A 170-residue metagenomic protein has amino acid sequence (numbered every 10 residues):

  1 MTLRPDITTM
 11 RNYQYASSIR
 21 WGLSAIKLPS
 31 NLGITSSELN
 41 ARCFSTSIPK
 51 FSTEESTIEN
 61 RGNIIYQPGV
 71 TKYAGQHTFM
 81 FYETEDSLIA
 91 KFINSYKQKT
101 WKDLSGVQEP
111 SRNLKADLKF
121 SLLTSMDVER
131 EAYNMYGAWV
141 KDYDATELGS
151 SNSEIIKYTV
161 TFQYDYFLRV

Functional and structural regions predicted by a protein language model:
M1-V170: Glycine-rich, low-complexity intrinsically disordered segments
